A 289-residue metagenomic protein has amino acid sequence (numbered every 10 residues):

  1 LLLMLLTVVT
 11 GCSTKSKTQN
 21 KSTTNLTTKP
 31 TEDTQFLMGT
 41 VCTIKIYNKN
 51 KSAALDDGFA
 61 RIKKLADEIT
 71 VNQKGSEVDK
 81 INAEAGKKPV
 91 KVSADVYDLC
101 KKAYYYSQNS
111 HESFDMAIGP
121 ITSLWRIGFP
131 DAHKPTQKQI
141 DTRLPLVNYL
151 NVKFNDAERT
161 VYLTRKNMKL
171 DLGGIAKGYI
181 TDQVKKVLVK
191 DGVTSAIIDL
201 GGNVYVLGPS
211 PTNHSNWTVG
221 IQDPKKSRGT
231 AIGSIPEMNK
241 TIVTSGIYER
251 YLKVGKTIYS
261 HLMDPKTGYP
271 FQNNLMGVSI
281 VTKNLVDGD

Functional and structural regions predicted by a protein language model:
L1-L2, V9-D289: Mature catalytic core of soluble alpha/beta enzymes
